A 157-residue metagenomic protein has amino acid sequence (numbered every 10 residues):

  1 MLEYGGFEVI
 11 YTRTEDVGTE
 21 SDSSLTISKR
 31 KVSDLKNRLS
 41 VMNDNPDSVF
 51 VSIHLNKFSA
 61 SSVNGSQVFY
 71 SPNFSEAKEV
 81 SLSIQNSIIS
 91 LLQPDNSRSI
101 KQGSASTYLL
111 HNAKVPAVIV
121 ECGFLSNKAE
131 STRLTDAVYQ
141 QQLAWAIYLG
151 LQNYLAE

Functional and structural regions predicted by a protein language model:
M1-E157: Active-site-proximal helix/loop segments of hydrolytic enzymes
